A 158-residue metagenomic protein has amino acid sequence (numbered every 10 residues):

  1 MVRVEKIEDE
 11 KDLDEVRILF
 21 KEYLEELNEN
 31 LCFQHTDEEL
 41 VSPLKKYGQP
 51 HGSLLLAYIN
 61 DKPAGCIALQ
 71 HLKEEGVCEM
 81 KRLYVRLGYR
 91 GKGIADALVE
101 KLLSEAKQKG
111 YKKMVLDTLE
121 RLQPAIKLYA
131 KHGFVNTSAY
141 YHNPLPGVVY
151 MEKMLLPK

Functional and structural regions predicted by a protein language model:
M1-R3: Extreme N-terminal starter segment of soluble prokaryotic enzymes
K6-K81, R86-L87, V99-K101, E105 (+2 more regions): Acetyl-CoA-dependent GNAT
E10-L13, K92, Q123: Loop/helix-junction capping segments adjacent to catalytic residues or to phosphate/diphosphate-binding pockets
D61, G93, G110: Conserved G/P- and acidic residue-centered "switch" motifs that form tight phosphate/ATP-binding loops in soluble
R86-K92, E120-R121: Active-site acidic-Proline motif in GNAT/NAT acetyltransferases
K112-V115, L119-H132, N136-K158: C-terminal "cap" of GNAT-fold acetyltransferases
